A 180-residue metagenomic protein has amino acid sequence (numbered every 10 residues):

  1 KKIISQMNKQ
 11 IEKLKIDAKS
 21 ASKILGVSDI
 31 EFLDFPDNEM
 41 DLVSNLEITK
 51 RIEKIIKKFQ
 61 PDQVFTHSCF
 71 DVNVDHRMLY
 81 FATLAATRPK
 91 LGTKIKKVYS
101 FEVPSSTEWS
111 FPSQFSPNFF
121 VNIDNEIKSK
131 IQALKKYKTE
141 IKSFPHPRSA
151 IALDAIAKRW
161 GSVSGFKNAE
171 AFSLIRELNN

Functional and structural regions predicted by a protein language model:
K1, K19-A21: Charged/polar interaction segments and conserved charged motifs
K1-K9: ATP-dependent adenylation/pyrophosphate-handling site
Q6, K23, D29, N38-N180: Metal-dependent de-N-acetylase/amidase catalytic core
I11-K19, Y80, A150: Short, surface-exposed alpha-helical segments at coil->helix boundaries
K19, V27-S28, F32: Cysteine-based protein phosphatase catalytic domain of the PTP/DSP
D34-P36: Residue-level recognition of beta-strand->loop/alpha-helix junctions
